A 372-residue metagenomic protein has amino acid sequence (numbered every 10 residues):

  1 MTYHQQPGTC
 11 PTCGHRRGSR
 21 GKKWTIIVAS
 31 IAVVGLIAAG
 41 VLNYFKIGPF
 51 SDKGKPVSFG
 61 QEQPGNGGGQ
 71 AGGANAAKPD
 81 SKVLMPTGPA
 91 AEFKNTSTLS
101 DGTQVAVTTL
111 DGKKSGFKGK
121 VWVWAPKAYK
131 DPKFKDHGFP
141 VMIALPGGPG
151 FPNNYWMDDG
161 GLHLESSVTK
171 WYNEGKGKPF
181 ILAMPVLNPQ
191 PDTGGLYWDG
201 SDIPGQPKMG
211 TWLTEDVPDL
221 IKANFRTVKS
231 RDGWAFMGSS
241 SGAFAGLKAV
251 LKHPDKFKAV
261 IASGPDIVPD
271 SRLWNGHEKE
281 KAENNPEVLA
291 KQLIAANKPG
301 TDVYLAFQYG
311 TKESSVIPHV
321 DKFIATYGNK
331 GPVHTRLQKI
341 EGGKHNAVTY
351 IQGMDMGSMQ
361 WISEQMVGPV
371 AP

Functional and structural regions predicted by a protein language model:
T2-P372: Non-catalytic cap/lid and distal C-terminal segments of serine-dependent acyl enzymes
